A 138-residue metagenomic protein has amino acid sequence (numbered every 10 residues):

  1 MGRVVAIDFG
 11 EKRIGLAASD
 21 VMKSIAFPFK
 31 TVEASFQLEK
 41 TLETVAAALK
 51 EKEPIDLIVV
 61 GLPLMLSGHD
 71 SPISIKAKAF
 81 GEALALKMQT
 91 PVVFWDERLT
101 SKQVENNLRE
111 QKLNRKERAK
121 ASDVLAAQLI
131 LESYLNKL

Functional and structural regions predicted by a protein language model:
G2-V4, K12-L138: Phosphate- and other anionic-substrate recognition elements at nucleic-acid/protein interfaces
D8: Conserved catalytic-loop position in the HRD/HxD motif
